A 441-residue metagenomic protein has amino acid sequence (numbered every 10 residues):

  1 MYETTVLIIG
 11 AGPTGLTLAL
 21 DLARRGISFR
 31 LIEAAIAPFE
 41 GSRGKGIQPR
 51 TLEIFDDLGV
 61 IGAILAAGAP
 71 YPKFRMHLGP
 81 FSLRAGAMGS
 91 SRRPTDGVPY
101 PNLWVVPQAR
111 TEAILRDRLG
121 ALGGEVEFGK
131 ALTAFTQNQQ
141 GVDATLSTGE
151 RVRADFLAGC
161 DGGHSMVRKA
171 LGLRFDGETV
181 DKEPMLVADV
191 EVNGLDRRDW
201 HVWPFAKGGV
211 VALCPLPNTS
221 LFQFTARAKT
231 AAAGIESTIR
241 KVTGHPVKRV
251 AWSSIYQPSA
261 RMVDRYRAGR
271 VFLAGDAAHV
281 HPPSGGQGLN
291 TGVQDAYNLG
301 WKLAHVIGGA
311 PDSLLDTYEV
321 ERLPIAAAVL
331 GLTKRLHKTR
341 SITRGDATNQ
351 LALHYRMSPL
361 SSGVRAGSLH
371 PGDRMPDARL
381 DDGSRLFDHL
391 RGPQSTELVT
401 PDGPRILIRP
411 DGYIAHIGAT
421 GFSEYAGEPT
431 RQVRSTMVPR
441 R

Functional and structural regions predicted by a protein language model:
M1-T5, I9, R24-R25, A34 (+9 more regions): Helical substrate-recognition/capping region of FAD-dependent monooxygenase/halogenase enzymes
Y2-T4, S147-F156: Core beta-strand elements of the Rossmann-like FAD/NAD(P) dinucleotide-binding domain in flavoenzyme oxidoreductases
G15-L16: N-terminal Rossmann-fold NAD(P) dinucleotide-binding loop
A23-G44: Glycine-rich FAD pyrophosphate-binding loop
R43, I47-G120, P215-L216: Active-site-adjacent segment of FAD-dependent monooxygenases/related oxidoreductases
D117, F156, C160-P258: Conserved FAD-binding catalytic core of PHBH/FMO-like flavoproteins
F128-V142: A conserved short coil-to-beta-strand element within the FAD-binding core of flavoproteins
T230-T291, I325, V329, A415: FAD/FMN-dependent oxidoreductases across multiple families
